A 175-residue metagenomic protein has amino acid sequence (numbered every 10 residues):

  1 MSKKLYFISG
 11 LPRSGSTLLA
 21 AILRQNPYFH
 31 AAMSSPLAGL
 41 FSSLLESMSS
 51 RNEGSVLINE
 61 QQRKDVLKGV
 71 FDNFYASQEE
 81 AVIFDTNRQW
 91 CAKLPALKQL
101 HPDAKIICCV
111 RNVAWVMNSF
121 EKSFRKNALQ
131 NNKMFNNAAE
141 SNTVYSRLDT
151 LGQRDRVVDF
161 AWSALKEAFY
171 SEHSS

Functional and structural regions predicted by a protein language model:
M1-N73, S77, L129, F135-T143: PAPS-dependent sulfotransferase catalytic core
I8-G10, I83-T86, C108-V110: Short beta-strand segments
F29-H30, A81, D103-K105: Secondary-structure boundary/capping positions in well-ordered alpha/beta enzyme cores
I58, Q62, V82-D85, Q153-R156 (+1 more regions): Short, surface-exposed alpha-helical recognition segments that flank or form part of ligand/macromolecule-binding
V70-A96: Glycine-rich phosphate-binding loop used to anchor ATP phosphates in small-molecule kinases, encompassing both
R88-S175: PAPS-dependent sulfotransferase catalytic domain
